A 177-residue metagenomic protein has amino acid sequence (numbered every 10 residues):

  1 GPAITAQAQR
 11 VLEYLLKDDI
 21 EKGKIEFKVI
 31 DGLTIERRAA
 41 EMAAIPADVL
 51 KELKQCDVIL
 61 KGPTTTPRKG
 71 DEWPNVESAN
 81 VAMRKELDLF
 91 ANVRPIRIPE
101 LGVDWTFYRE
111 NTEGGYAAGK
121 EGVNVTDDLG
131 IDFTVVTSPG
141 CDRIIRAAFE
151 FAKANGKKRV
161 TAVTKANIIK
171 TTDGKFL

Functional and structural regions predicted by a protein language model:
P2-R10, Y14-I20, T126-L177: Glycine-rich phosphate/diphosphate-binding loop of Rossmann-like nucleotide-binding domains
I20-P46: N-terminal beta-loop-helix "entrance" segment that forms/cooperates in small-molecule cofactor or anionic ligand
I30, V93, G119, A152-A154: Generic signature of intrinsically disordered, low-complexity segments enriched in small/polar residues
G32, E77, T134-S138: Generic detector of bulky aromatic hydrophobic side chains
G32, T64, K165-A166: Short, ordered loop/turn segments at secondary-structure junctions
E36-I131: N-terminal glycine-rich phosphate/adenylate-binding segment common to multiple enzyme folds
